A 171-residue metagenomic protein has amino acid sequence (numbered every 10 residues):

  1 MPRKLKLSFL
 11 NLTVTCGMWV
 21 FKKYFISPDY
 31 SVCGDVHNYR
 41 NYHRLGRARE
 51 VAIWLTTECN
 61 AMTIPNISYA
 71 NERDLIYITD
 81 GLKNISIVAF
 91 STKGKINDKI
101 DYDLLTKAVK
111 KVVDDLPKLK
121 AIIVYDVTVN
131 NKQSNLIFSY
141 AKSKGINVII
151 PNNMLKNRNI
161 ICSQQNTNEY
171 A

Functional and structural regions predicted by a protein language model:
P2-R158: Eukaryote-skewed repeat-based solenoidal scaffolds used as protein-protein interaction platforms, primarily
S139, S163-A171: C-terminal structured domains
